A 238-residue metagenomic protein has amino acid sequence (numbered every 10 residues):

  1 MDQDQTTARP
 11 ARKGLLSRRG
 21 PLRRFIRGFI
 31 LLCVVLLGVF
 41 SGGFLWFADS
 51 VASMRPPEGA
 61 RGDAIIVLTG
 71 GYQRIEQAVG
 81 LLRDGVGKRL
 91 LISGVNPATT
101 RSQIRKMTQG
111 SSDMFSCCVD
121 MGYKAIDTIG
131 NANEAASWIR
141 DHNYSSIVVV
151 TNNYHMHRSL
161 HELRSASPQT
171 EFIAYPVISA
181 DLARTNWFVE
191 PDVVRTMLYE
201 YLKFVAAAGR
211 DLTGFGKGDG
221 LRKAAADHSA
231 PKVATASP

Functional and structural regions predicted by a protein language model:
M1-R12: N-terminal intrinsically disordered, acidic low-complexity segments at the extreme N-terminus
D2, A48-P191, L198: A structural signal for short, hydrophobic/glycine-enriched beta-strand patches
K13-L16, G20, T185-N186, D192 (+1 more regions): Coil-to-alpha-helix initiation sites in intrinsically disordered, low-complexity, charged segments
K13-R55: N-terminal type II signal-anchor transmembrane helix that functions as the membrane-insertion/stop-transfer segment
G20-R24, G71, E200: Short alpha-helical segments used as structural interaction elements across diverse proteins
G42-D49, A78, V205, G209-L212: Structural signature of transmembrane alpha-helix termini at the membrane-water interface
G62, G214-P238: Short linear elements at protein peripheries
E190, V194-G220: A transmembrane-helix-recognition feature enriched in membrane-embedded lipid enzymes and envelope glyco-/phospholipid
